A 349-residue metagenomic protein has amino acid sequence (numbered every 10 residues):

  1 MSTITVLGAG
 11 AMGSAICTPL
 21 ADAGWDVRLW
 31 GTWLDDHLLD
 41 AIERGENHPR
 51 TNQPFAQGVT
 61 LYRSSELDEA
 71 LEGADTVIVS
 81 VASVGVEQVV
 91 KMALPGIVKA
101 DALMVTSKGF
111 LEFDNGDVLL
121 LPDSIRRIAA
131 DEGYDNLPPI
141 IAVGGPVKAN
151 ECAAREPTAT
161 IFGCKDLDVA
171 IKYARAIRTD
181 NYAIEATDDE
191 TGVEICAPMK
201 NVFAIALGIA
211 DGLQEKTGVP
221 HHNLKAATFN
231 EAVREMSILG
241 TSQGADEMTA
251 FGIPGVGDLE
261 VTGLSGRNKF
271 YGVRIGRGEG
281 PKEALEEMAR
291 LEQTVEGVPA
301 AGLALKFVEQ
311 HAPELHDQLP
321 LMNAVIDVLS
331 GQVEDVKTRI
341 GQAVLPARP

Functional and structural regions predicted by a protein language model:
M1-P54, V59-Y62, M92, I97 (+1 more regions): NAD(P)+-binding Rossmann beta1-loop-alpha1 motif at the extreme N-terminus of oxidoreductases
S2-T3, D101, T158: Nucleotide donor/acceptor-binding cores
G8, G31, S107, G144 (+1 more regions): Short beta-strand/turn micro-motifs composed of small residues that flank or help shape donor/cofactor-binding pockets
G10, S14, D36, L61-S64 (+13 more regions): Electropositive phosphate-/nucleotide-binding environments in soluble metabolic enzymes
T60, L67-E72, T76-R155, Y173-R175: Rossmann-like NAD(P)(H) cofactor-binding subdomain of soluble oxidoreductases
G96, A130-P139, P157-T249: Internal alpha-helical scaffold of NAD(P)-dependent oxidoreductase catalytic cores
K200, I205-D211, A226-R234, T241-P349: NAD(P)-dependent Rossmann-like dehydrogenase/reductase catalytic/cofactor-binding core
